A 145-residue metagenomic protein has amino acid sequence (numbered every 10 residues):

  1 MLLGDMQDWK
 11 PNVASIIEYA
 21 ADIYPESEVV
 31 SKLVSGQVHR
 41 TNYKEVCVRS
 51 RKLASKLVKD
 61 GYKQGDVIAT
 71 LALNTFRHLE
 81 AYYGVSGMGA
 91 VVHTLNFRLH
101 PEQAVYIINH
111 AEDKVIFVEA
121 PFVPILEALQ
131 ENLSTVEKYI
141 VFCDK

Functional and structural regions predicted by a protein language model:
M1-N12: Flexible, non-catalytic linker and terminal segments flanking ANL/adenylate-forming cores
L3-D5, T41, I68-A69, V91 (+1 more regions): Short, contiguous strand/loop micro-motifs
K10, L71, I116-E119: Active-site-adjacent beta-strand anchor residues
A14, E18, C47, R51-A54 (+1 more regions): Generic alpha-helical structural signal
I16-E18, K59-D60, G87-K145: Structural core segment of the AMP-binding/adenylate-forming
I16-T41, C143: AMP-dependent adenylate-forming
V29-T75, L79-Y83, H100-V105: Conserved AMP-binding/adenylate-forming core of the ANL superfamily
